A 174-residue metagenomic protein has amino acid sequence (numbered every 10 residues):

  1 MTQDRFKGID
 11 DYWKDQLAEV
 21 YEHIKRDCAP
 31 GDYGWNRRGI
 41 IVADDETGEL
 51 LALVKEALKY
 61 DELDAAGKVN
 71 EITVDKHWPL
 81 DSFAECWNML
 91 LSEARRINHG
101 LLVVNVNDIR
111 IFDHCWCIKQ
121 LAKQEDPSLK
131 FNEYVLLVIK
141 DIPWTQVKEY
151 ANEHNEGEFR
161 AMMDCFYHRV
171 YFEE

Functional and structural regions predicted by a protein language model:
T2-D11: Charged, amphipathic alpha-helical linker segments immediately N-terminal to NTP-binding catalytic cores
D10-L58: Glycine-rich P-loop/Walker A and Walker A-like loops and their local beta1-loop-alpha1 context in P-loop NTPases
N36-I40, H99-L102, L136: Residue-level preference for the first positions of well-ordered beta-strands
D61-L90: AAA+/P-loop NTPase substrate/partner-engagement loops
W78-P79, L90-I118, I139, P143: Conserved P-loop NTPase "ATPase switch" module shared by AAA+ and STAND
C115-L129: Conserved catalytic/switch belt of AAA+ P-loop NTPases
D126-Y150: Sensor-1/coupling segment of RecA-like P-loop NTPase cores
E149-E173: A short helix-turn-beta junction within AAA+ P-loop NTPase domains corresponding to the substrate/partner-engaging
